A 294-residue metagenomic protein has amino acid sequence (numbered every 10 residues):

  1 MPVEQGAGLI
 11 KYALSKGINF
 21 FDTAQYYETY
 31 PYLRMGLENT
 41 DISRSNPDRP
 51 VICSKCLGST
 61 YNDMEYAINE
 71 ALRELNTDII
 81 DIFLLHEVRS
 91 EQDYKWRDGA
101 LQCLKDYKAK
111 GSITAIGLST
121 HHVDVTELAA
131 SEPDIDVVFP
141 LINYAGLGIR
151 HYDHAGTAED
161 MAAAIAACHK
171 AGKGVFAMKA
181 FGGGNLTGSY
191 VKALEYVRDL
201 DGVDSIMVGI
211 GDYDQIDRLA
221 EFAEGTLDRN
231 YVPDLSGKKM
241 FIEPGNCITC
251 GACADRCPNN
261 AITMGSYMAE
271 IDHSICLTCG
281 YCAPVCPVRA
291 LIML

Functional and structural regions predicted by a protein language model:
M1-D48: N-terminal binding-site loop/beta-alpha segment at the start of enzyme catalytic domains that lines or forms
M1-E4, C53-D63, L186-G188: Active-site mouth loops of central-metabolism enzymes
K11, S15, S59-E159, A163-F176 (+1 more regions): Glycine/proline-rich, positively charged, aromatic-decorated active-site loop/lid region on the catalytic face
L14-S15, M161, I165-L227, I242-A254 (+1 more regions): Conserved short secondary-structure transition element at the edge of the structured enzyme core that lines
F21, L33, I52, A71 (+5 more regions): Conserved, mostly hydrophobic/aromatic
Y30-S54, Q102-G111, A163-G172: Alpha-helix-loop-beta-strand connector modules within alpha/beta enzyme cores
D48-P50, I135-N143, L227-P233: Short hydrophobic/aromatic-enriched beta-strand-loop microsegments
N230-T249, N260-T278, R289-L294: Ferredoxin-like iron-sulfur electron-transfer modules
